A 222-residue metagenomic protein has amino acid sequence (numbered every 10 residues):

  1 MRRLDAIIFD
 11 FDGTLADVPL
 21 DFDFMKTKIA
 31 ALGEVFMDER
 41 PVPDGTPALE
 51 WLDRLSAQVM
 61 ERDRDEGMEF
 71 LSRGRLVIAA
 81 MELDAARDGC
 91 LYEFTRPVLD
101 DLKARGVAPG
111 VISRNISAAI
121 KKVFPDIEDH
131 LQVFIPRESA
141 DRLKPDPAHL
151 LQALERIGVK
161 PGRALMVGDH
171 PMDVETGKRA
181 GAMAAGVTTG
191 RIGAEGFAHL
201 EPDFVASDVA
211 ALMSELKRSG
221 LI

Functional and structural regions predicted by a protein language model:
M1-D5, P97-A104, S117-I222: Asp-based, Mg2+/Mn2+-dependent phosphohydrolase catalytic module
M1-R96, D100-R105, K121: N-terminal helical cap/lid subdomain that shapes the substrate entry/recognition surface in HAD-like hydrolases
T14, S113-N115: Conserved phosphate-coupling serine/threonine residues in phosphotransfer and NTP-handling enzymes
V18-D21, I112, D169, T189: Structured loop/turn residues at secondary-structure junctions
G67, L91, S113, M166 (+1 more regions): Charged, low-complexity surface patches
A85-C90, I112, R142, M183-A184: Short, flexible loop segments at the rims of nucleotide/cofactor-binding pockets, characterized by
